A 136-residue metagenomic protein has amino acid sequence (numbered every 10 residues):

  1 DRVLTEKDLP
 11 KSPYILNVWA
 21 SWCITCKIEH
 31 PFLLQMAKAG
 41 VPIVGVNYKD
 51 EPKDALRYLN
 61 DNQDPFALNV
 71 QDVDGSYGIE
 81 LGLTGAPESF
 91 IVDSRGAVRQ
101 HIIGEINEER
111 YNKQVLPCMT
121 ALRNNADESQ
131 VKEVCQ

Functional and structural regions predicted by a protein language model:
D1-Y14: A short beta-strand-turn-helix
S12, G40, F66-A67: A generic structural signal for alpha->beta connector loops
S12-Y14, W19-W22, G85: Short pre-active-site segment immediately N-terminal to redox-active cysteine/selenocysteine motifs in thiol-based
I15-L16, I43, S89: Hydrophobic beta-strand anchors of alpha/beta hydrolase catalytic cores
V18-A20, V46-K49, D72-D74, I103-E105: Active-site-proximal beta-strand/loop segments in catalytic clefts of secreted hydrolases
S21-I28, E88: C-type cytochrome heme c attachment motif
K27-Q63, V73-I79: Structural microenvironment flanking redox-active thiols in thiol-disulfide oxidoreductases
N60-P65, D72-M119, R123, D127-Q136: Thiol/disulfide oxidoreductase modules built on the thioredoxin-like
